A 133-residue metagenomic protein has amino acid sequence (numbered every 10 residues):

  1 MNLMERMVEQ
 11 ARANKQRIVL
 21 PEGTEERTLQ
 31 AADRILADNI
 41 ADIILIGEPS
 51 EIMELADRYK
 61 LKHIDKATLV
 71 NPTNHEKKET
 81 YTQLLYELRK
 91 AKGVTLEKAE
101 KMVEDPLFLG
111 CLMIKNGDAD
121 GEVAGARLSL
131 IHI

Functional and structural regions predicted by a protein language model:
M1-G121: Contiguous, glycine/small-aliphatic-enriched amphipathic segments in soluble metabolic enzymes
A126-R127: Short secondary-structure boundary segments
I131-I133: Conserved small/polar residues in nucleotide/adenosyl-binding loops
